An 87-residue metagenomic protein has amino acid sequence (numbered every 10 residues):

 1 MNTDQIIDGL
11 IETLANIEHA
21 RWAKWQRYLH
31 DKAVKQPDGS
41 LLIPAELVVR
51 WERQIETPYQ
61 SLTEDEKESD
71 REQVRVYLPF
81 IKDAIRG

Functional and structural regions predicted by a protein language model:
M1-G87: Alpha-helical propensity feature that highlights long, continuous alpha-helices across diverse contexts
